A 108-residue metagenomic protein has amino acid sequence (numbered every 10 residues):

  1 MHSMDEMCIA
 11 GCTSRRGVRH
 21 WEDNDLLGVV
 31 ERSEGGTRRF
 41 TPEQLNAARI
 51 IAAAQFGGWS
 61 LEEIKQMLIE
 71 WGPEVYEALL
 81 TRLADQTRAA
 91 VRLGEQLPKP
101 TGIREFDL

Functional and structural regions predicted by a protein language model:
S3-I9, G28-E34, P42-L108: Arg/Lys-rich, alpha-helical DNA-contact motif
M7-C8, V18-W21, F40: Append "Primarily bacterial transcriptional regulators
R16-E34: Major-groove DNA-recognition helix of helix-turn-helix-type DNA-binding domains
T37: Conserved catalytic core of two-component sensor histidine kinases, primarily the HATPase_c ATP-binding
